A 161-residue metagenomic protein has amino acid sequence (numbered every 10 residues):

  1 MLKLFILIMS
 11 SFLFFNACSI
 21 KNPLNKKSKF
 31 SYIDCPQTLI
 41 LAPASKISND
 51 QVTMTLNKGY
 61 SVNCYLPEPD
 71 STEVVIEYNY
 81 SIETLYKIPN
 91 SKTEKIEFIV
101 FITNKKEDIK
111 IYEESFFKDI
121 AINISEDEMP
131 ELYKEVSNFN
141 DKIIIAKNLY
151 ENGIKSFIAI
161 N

Functional and structural regions predicted by a protein language model:
M1-S19: Sec-dependent bacterial lipoprotein signal peptides
C18-C35: Bacterial Sec signal peptide processing site at the extreme N-terminus
P23-K26, I88-P89, D108-E113: Beta-sandwich strand segments
S31-S48: Predominantly extracellular/luminal regions of secreted and cell-surface proteins, especially disulfide-bonded
D50-T55, S61-V75, T84-K92, I145-L149: Short, solvent-exposed beta-strand/turn "edge" segments of beta-rich domains on protein surfaces
V75-S81, E97, F157: One-face residue pattern on beta-strands with alternating periodicity enriched for small/polar residues
E94-K110, S156-I160: Extended low-complexity, serine/threonine- and proline-enriched intrinsically disordered segments
E114-I154: Short, solvent-exposed, Trp/other aromatic-anchored flexible loops in extracytoplasmic proteins
